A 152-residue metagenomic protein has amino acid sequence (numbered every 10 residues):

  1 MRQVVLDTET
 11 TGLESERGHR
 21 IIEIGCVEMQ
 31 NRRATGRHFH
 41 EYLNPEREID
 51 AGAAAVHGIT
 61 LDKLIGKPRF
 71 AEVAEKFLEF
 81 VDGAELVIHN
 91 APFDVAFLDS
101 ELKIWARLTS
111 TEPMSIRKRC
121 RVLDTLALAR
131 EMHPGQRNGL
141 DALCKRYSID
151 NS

Functional and structural regions predicted by a protein language model:
M1-R119, H133-S152: Conserved non-catalytic scaffold segment of RNase H-like nuclease domains
L123-E131: Short, flexible loop segments at boundaries between secondary-structure elements
